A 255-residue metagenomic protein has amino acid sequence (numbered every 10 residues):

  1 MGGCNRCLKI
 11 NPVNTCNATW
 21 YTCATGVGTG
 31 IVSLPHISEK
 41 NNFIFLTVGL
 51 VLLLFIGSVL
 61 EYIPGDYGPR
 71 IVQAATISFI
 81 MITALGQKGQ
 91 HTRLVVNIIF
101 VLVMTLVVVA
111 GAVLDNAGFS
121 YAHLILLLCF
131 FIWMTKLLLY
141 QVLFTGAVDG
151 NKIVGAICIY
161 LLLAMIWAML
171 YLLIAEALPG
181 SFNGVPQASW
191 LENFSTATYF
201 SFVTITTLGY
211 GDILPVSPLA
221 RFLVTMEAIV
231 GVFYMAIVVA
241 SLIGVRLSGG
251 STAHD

Functional and structural regions predicted by a protein language model:
S33-V48: N-terminal membrane topogenic signal
T47-Y62, M81, M104-A112: Membrane-embedded alpha-helical segments in integral membrane proteins
I56-R70, A84-T92, V113-L114: Short, hydrophobic transmembrane alpha-helix segments
V59-D66, I166-A197: Outer-pore turret/helix-boundary of cation channels
P64-I77, S120-F130, S195-T198: Structural signature of hydrophobic alpha-helical transmembrane segments
R93-V103, S120-L128, V148-I157: Cytoplasmic-side transmembrane-helix entry/capping segments in multi-pass membrane proteins
T135-G180: Pore-domain transmembrane helices of cation channels
L191-S251: Pore domain of cation channels
